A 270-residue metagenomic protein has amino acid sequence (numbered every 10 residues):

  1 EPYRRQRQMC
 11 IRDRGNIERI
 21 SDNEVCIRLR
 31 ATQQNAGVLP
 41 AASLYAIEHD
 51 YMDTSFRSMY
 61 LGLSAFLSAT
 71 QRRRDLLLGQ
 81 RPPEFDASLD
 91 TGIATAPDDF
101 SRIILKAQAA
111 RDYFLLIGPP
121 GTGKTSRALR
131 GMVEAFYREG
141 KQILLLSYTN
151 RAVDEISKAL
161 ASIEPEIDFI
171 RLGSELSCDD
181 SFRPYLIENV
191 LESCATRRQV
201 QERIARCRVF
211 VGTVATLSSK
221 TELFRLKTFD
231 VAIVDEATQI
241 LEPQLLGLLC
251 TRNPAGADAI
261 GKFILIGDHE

Functional and structural regions predicted by a protein language model:
E1-R7: Positively charged, low-complexity/disordered segments
Q8, R12-L105, A109, A161 (+3 more regions): Pre-ATPase regulatory/linker segments immediately N-terminal to the P-loop/RecA-like helicase/translocase core
V38, D86-D90, E139-A232: Conserved P-loop NTPase motor core of helicases/translocases
I104-Y113, F136-R138: Phosphate-binding P-loop
A110-M132: Walker A/P-loop
T125-E139, A159-A161, T251: Walker A/P-loop NTP-binding motif
R138, N150-R151, Q201, A215-S218 (+1 more regions): Conserved helicase motor core of SF1/SF2 NTP-dependent helicases
